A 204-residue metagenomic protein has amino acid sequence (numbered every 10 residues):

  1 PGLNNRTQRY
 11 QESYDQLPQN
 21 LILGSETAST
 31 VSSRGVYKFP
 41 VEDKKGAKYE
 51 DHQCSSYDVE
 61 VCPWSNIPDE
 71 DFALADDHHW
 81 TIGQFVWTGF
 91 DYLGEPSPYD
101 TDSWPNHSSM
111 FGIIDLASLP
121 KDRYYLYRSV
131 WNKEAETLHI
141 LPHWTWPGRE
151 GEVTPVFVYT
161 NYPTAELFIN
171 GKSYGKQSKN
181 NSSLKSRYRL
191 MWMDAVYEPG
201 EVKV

Functional and structural regions predicted by a protein language model:
P1-V202: Extended substrate-binding grooves/exosites of carbohydrate-active enzymes
